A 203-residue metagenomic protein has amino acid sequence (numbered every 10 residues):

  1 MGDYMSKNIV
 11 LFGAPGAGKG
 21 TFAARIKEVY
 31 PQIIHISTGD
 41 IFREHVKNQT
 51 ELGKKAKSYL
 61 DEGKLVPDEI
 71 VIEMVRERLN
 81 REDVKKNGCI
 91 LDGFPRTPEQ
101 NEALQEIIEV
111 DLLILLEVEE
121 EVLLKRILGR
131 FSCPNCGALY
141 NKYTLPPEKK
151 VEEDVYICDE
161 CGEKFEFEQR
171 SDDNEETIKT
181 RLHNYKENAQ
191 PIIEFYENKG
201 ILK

Functional and structural regions predicted by a protein language model:
M1-K203: Glycine-rich phosphate-binding loop of ATP-dependent small-molecule kinases
